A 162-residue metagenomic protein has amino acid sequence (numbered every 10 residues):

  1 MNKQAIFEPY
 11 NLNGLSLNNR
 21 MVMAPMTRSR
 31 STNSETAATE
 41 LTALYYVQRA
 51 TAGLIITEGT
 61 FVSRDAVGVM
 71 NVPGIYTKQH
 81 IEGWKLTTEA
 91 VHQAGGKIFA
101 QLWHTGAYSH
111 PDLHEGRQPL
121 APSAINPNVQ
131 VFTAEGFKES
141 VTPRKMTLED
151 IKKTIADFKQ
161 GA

Functional and structural regions predicted by a protein language model:
M1-N13, M21, P25-L44: An N-cap/entry alpha-helix motif that binds or orients negatively charged groups
R20-V22, L54-I56, K97-F99: Structural preference for beta-strand elements that scaffold enzyme active sites
M23, R49, V91, A100: Conserved, mostly hydrophobic/aromatic
R28, T60-R64, Q130: Short connector loops/turns at beta-strand edges and beta->alpha or beta->beta junctions
N33-Q48, G74-H92, H110-E115, L148-G161: Glycine-rich anion/phosphate-binding loops
L41-S63: Catalytic domains of carbohydrate-active enzymes, especially glycoside hydrolases
I56-I81, L102-E115: Glycine-rich, proline-tolerant flexible connector loops at the mouths of alpha/beta enzymes
W103-G161: Non-globular sequence segments
